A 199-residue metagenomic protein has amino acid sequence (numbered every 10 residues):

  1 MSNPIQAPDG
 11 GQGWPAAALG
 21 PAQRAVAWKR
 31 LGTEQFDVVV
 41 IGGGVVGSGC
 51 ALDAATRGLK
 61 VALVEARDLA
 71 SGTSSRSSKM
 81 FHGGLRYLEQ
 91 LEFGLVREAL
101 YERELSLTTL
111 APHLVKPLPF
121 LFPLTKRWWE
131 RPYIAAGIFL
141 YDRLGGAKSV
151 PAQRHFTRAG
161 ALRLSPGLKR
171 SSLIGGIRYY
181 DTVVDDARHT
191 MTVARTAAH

Functional and structural regions predicted by a protein language model:
M1-V38, D53-R57: Extreme N-terminal leader/targeting segments of oxidoreductases
G42-G44, A66: Glycine-rich Rossmann-fold phosphate-binding loop(s) that bind the pyrophosphate of adenine dinucleotide cofactors
G47-S48: N-terminal Rossmann-fold NAD(P) dinucleotide-binding loop
A51, A55, T196-A198: Gly/Ala-rich phosphate-binding loop of Rossmann-like dinucleotide-binding domains, activating on the conserved
A55-K60, R163-S172: Active-site-adjacent bridging/hinge elements
A55-R76: Glycine-rich FAD pyrophosphate-binding loop
S78-L164: Dinucleotide-binding Rossmann-like beta1-alpha1 core, especially the glycine-rich loop that anchors the ADP
I177-H199: Helical element adjacent to the flavin cofactor pocket in flavoenzyme catalytic cores
